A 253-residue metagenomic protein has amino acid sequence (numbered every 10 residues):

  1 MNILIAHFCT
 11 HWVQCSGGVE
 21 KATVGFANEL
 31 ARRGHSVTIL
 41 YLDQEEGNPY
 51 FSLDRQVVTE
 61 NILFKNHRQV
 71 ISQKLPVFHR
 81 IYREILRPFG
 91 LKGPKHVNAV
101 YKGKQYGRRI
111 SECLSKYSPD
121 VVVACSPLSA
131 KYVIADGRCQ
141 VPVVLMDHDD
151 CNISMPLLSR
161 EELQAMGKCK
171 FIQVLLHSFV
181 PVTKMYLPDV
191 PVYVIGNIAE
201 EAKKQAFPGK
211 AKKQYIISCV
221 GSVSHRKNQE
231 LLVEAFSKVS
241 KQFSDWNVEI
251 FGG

Functional and structural regions predicted by a protein language model:
L4-A6, K210-K227, V233-F236, E249: Conserved donor-binding/catalytic core segment of Leloir-type glycosyltransferases
C9-S16, R32-K95, F179: N-terminal strand-loop element at the rim of the active site of nucleotide-sugar-dependent glycosyltransferases
H35-S36, Q229, V233-G253: A conserved nucleotide-sugar
L40-E46, V220, N247-G253: Glycosyltransferase donor-sugar binding loop
G103-Y106, A124-S129, D147: Short His-centered aromatic/hydrophobic patch
Q105-S115, D150-I172, F179, Y186: Membrane-proximal helix-turn-helix segments that form the acceptor-binding/catalytic region of lipid-linked
P119, L128-K131, V141-L158, F171: A short, histidine- and acid-enriched strand-loop-helix "catalytic/donor-clamping" loop that lines the nucleotide-sugar
S178, I198: Carbohydrate-associated surface elements
